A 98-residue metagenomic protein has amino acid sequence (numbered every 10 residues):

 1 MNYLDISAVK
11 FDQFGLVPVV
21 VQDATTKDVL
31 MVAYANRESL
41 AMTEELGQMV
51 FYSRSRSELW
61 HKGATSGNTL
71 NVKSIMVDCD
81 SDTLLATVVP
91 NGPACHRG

Functional and structural regions predicted by a protein language model:
N2-L16, V21-G98: C-terminal binding/interaction regions
